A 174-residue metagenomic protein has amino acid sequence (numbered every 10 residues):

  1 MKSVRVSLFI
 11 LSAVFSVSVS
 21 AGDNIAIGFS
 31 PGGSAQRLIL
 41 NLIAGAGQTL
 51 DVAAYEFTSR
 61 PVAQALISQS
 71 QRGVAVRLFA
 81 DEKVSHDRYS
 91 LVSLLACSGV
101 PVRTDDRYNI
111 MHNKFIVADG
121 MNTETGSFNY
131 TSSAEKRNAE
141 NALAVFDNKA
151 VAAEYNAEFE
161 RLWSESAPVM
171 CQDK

Functional and structural regions predicted by a protein language model:
M1-L8: Bacterial N-terminal signal peptides that target proteins for export
S16-S18: N-terminal signal peptide c-region/cleavage motif recognized by signal peptidases
G22-G45: Short N-terminal segments immediately surrounding and downstream of signal-peptide cleavage
A26-G28, D51-A53, R77-A80, R103-T104 (+3 more regions): Structural recognition of the beta-strand scaffold that forms the well-ordered cores of secreted hydrolase catalytic
N41-P101: Primarily the HKD phosphodiesterase
A44, Q71, L95-A96, N109-M111 (+2 more regions): Extracellular/periplasmic catalytic domains that process cell-envelope and extracellular macromolecules
E56-R60, E82-H86, Y108-M111, N122-T123 (+2 more regions): Solvent-exposed loop/turn segments at secondary-structure junctions within structured extracellular/periplasmic domains
N122-K174: Signature of lipid phosphatidyltransferase scaffolds
